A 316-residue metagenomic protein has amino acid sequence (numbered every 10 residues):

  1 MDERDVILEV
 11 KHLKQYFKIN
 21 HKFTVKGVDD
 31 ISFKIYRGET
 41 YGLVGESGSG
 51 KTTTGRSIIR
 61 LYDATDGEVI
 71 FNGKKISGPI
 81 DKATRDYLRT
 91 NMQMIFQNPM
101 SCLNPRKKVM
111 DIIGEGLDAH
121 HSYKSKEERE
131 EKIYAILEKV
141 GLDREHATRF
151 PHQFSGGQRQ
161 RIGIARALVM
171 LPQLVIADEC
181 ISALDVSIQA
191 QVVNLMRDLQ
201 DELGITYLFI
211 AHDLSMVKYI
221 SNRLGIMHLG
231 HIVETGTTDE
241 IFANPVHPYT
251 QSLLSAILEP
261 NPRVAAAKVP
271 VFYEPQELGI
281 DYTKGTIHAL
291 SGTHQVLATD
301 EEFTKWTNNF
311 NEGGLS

Functional and structural regions predicted by a protein language model:
D2-V6, T24, R85, T238-S316: Short catalytic/signature loops enriched in Gly
E3-I7, Y16-D30, P79-T84, R106 (+1 more regions): A short, flexible loop at the N-terminus of ABC-type nucleotide-binding domains that lies
G67-G78: Conserved ABC transporter NBD signature motif
E127-E145, L254: Conserved ABC ATPase "signature" region
F150-F154, Q158: Conserved ABC ATPase signature
V169-Q173: A short, proline-enriched helix->beta-strand linker immediately N-terminal to the Walker B motif in ABC-type P-loop
I232-G236: ABC ATPase "signature
